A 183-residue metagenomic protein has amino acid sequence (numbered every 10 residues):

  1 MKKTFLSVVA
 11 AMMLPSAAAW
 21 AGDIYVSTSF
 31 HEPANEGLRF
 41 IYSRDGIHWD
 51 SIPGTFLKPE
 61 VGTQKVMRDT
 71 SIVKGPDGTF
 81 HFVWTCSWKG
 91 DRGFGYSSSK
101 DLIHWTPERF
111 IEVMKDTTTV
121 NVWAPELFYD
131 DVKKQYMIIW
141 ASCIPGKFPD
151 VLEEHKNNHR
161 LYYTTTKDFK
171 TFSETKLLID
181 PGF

Functional and structural regions predicted by a protein language model:
T4-A17: Sec-dependent N-terminal signal peptides
W20-F183: Carbohydrate-active catalytic/glycan-binding domains of CAZyme proteins, especially the secreted or lumenal ectodomains
